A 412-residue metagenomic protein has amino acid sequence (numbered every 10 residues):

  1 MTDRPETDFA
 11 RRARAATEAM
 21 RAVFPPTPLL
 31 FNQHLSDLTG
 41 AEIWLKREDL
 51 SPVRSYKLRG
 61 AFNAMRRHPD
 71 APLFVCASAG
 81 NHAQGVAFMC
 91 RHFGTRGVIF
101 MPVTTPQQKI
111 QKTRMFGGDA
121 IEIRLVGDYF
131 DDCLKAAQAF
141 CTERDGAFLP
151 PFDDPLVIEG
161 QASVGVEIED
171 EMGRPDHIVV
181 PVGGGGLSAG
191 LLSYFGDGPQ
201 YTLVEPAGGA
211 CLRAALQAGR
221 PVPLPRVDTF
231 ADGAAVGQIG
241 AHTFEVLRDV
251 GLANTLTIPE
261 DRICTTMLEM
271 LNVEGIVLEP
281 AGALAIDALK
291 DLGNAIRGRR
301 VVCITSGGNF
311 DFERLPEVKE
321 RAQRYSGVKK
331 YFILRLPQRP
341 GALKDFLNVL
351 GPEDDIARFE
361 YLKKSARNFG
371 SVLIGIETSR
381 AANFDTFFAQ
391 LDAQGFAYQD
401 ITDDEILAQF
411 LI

Functional and structural regions predicted by a protein language model:
M1-I412: PLP-dependent amino-acid enzyme catalytic core
